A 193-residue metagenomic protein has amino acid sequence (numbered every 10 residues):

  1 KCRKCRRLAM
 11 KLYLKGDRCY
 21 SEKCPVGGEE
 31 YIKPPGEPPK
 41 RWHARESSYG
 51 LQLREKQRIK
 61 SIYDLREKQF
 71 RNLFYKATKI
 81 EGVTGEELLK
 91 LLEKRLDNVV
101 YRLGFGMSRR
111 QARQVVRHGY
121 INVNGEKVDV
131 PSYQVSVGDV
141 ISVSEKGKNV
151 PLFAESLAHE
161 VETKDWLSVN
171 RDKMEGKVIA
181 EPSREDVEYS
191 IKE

Functional and structural regions predicted by a protein language model:
K1-L103, V130-E193: Ferredoxin-like alpha/beta domains used as RNA- or RNAP-binding modules
G106-S108: Beta-rich strand-turn-strand
V115-V116, V135: Short, well-ordered loop/turn sites that connect or cap secondary structure elements
G119-V123, K127-D129: Glycine- and Gly-Pro-enriched alpha-helical subdomains that act as flexible, kink-prone "lid/hinge" or packing modules
